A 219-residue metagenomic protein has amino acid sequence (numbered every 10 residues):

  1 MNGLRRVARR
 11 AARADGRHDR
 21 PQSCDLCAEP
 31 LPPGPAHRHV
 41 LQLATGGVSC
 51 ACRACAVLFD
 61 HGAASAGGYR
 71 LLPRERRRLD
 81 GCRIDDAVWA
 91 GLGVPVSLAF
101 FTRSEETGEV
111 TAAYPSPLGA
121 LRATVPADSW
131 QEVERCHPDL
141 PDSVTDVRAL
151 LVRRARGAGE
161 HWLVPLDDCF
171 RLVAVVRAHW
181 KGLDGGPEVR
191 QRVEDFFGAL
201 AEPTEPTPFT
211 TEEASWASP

Functional and structural regions predicted by a protein language model:
M1-E75: N-terminal cysteine/histidine-rich coordination modules
M1-V7, V40, Y69, R76-G81 (+2 more regions): Generic preference for hydrophobic/aromatic residues in regular secondary structure cores
A14, G34-H37, D60, S65 (+7 more regions): Generic marker of "main functional regions" within proteins
C50-C52, C82, C136, C169: Generic recognition of cysteine residues
R53-R122: Long, charge-rich boundary regions
G93-G157: Conserved, surface-exposed functional patches that form binding/active-site neighborhoods
W130-P219: C-terminal, charged low-complexity interaction regions
